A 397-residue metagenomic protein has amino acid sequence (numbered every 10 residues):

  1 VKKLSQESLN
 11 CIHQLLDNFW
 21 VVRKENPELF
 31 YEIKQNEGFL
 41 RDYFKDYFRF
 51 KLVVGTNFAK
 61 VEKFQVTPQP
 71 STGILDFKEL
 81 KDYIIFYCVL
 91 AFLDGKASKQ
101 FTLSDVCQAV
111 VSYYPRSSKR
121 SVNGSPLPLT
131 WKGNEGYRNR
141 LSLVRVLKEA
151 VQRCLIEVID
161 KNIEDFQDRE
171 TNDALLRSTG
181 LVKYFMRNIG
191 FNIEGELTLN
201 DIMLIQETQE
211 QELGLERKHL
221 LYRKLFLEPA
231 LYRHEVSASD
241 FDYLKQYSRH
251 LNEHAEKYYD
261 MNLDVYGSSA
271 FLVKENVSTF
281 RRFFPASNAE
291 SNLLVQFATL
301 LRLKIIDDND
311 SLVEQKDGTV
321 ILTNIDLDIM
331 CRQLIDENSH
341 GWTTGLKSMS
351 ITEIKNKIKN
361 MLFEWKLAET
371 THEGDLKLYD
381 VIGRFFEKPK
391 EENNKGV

Functional and structural regions predicted by a protein language model:
V1-F77, N162-A286: Eukaryotic partner-binding/assembly regions in large regulatory complexes
I12-E28, A97-N134, R223-A238, L312-L346: Short acidic, hydrophobic short linear motifs in intrinsically disordered regions
Q35-L40, G133-Q152, L346-M361: Short amphipathic alpha-helical interaction segments
F48-L52, S142-E164, E256-D264, K359-E373: A short, conserved structural fragment
K78-S104, A109, S291-I321: Positively charged, polyanion-binding regions of nucleic-acid-associated proteins
L90-D173: Internal, well-ordered domain-core segments that constitute the primary functional module of diverse proteins
C154-L197, N360, E364-V397: C-terminal engagement modules used by replication, chromatin/transcription, nuclear envelope/ESCRT, and ubiquitin
Y258-D260, V265-V397: Extended, amphipathic alpha-helical scaffolds
